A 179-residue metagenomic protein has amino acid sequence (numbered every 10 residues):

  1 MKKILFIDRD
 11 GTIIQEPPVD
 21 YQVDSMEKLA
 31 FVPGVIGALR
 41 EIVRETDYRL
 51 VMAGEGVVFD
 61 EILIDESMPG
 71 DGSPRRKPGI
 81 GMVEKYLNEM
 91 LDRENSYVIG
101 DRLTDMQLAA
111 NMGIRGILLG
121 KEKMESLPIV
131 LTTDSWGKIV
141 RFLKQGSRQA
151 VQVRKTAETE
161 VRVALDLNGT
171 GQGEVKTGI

Functional and structural regions predicted by a protein language model:
M1-R49, G54: Active-site neighborhood of HAD-like aspartate-dependent phosphohydrolases
F6, N95, A164-D166: Short, flexible coil/turn micro-motifs enriched in small/turn-prone residues
T12, I36, R40, R115 (+1 more regions): Conserved small-residue-rich
M26-E27, D71, E94-N95, G173-E174: A generic structural signal for short
F31-V32, R76, G178: A conditional alpha-helix N-cap/helix-loop micro-motif detector
G56-E61, G70-V98, R102-A157, R162: Asp-based, Mg2+/Mn2+-dependent phosphohydrolase catalytic module
S67: Conserved phosphate-interacting/catalytic interface
